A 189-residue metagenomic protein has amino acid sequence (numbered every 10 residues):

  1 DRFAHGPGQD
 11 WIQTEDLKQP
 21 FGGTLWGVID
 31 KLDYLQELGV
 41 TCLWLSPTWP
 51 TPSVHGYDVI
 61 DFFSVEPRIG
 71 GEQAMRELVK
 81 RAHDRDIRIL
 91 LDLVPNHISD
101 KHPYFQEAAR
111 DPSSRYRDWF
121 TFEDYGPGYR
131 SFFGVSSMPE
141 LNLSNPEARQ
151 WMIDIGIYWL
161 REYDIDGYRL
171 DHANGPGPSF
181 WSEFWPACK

Functional and structural regions predicted by a protein language model:
D1-T41, T48-Y163, E183-F184, C188: Substrate-binding/active-site clefts of carbohydrate-active enzymes
P67-I69, A173-S179: Acidic-and-aromatic substrate-binding clefts and catalytic sites of carbohydrate-active enzymes
L90, G167-A173: Short catalytic-loop micro-motif centered on adjacent basic/acidic residues
